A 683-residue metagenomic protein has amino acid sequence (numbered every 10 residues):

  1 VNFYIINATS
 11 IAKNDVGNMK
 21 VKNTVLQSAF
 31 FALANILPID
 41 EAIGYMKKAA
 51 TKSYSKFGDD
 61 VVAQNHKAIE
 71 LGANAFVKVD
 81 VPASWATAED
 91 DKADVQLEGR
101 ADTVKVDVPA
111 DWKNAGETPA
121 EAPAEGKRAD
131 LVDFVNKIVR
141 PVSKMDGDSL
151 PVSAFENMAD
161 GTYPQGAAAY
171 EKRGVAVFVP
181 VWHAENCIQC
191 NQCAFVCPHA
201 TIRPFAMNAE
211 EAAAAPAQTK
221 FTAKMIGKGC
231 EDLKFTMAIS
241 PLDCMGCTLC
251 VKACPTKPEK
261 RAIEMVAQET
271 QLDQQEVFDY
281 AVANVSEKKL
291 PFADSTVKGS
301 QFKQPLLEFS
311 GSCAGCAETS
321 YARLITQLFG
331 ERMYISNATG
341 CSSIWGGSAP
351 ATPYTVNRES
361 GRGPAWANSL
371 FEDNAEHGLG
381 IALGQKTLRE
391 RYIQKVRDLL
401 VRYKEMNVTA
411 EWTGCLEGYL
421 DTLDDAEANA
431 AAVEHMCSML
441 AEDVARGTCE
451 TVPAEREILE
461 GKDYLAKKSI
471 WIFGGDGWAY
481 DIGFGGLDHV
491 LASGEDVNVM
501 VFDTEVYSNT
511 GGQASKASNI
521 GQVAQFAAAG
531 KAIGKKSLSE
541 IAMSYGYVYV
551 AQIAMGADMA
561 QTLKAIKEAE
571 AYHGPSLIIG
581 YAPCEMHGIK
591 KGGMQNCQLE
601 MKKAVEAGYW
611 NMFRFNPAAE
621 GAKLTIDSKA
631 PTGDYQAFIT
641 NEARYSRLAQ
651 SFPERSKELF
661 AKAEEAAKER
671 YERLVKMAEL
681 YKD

Functional and structural regions predicted by a protein language model:
V1-A8, E210-G229, Y354-V356, Y507-I520 (+1 more regions): Flexible glycine/proline-rich, aromatic-decorated loop/lid segments
N2-S53: Short alpha-helices
Y4-I6, P204, M265, I335-A338 (+4 more regions): General beta-strand structural signal in soluble alpha/beta enzymes
T9-A12, K48-A50, N208, D243 (+6 more regions): Acidic, glycine-rich active-site loops and adjacent beta-strand->loop/helix elements that engage anionic groups
K22-Q27, I344, W478-G486, N509-T510: Short glycine/serine/threonine-rich phosphate/pyrophosphate-binding segments that cradle anionic phosphate groups
S55-C244, V251-Y334, A338-S469, Q522 (+7 more regions): Ferredoxin-type iron-sulfur electron-transfer modules and their immediate structural context
V61-A63, A184, A314, G477-D481 (+1 more regions): Active-site glycine- and acidic-residue-rich loops that bind and position anionic ligands or nucleotide-like cofactors
V452, I458, A466-I472, D481-D496 (+1 more regions): Glycine-rich ThDP/TPP pyrophosphate-binding loop and its adjacent helix/strand module within ThDP-dependent enzymes
